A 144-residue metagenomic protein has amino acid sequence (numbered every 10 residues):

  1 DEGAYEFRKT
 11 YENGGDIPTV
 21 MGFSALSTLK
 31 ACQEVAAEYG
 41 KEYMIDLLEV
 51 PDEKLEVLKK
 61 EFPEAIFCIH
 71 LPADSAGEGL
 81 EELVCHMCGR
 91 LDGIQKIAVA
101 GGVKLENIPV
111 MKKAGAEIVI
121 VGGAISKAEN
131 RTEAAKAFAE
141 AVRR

Functional and structural regions predicted by a protein language model:
E2-I94: Conserved anion-binding
Y5, S27, E82, E106 (+1 more regions): Conserved active-site and cofactor/substrate-binding residues in soluble primary-metabolism enzymes
R8, R90, K104, R131 (+1 more regions): Arginine residue identity/basic-tract feature
C32-A36, K112-K113, G123-R144: C-terminal helical cap(s) of enzyme catalytic domains, especially alpha/beta-barrels
L48, G101, A128: Active-site-adjacent beta-strand anchor residues
S75-E78, G102, E133: Glycine-centered small-residue hotspots that permit tight backbone geometry or close packing
E82-A114, I118-I125: A C-terminal functional module that forms or caps the active site or interfaces directly with catalytic machinery
